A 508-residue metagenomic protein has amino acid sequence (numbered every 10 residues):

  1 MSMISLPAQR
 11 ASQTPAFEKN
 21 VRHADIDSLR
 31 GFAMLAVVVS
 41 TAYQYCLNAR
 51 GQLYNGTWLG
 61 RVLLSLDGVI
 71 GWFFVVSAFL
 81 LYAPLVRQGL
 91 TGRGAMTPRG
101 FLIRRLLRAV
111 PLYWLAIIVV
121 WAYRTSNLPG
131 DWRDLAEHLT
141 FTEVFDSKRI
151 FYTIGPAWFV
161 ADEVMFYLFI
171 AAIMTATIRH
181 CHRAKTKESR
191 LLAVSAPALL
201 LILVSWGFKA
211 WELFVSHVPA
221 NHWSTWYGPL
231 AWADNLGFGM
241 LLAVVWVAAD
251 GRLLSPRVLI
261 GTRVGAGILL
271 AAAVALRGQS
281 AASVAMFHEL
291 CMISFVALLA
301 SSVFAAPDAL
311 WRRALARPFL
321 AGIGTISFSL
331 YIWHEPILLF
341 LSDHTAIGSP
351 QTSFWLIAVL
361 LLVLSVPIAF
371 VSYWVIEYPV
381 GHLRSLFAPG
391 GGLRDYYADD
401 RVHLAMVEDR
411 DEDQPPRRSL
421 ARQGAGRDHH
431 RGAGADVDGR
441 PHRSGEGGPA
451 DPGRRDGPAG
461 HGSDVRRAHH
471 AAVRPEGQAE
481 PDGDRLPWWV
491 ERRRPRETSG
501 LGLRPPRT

Functional and structural regions predicted by a protein language model:
M1-A210, G228, W232, A314 (+6 more regions): Membrane-cytosol interface segments of multi-pass membrane proteins, especially ER/Golgi lipid-handling enzymes
D67, L236-L241, G261-P379: Alpha-helical transmembrane segments of multi-pass integral membrane proteins
Y82-G89, A172-A184, L242-G251, A275-Q279 (+2 more regions): Structural signal for the C-terminal ends of transmembrane alpha-helices and the immediately following loop
G92, S419-A421, A425, A433-A435 (+6 more regions): Short linear motifs in low-complexity or flexible loops
R149-A157, V218-T225, A275-A285: Membrane-interface helix caps and helix-loop-helix hairpins in membrane proteins
K209-N221: Interfacial helix-loop-helix junctions of multi-pass membrane proteins
W246, D250-V264, I268: Aromatic/glycine/proline-enriched transmembrane-helix motif characteristic of membrane-embedded glycan-assembly enzymes
R440-R443, H461, H469, P487-V490 (+1 more regions): Low-complexity, proline/glycine-enriched flexible segments
